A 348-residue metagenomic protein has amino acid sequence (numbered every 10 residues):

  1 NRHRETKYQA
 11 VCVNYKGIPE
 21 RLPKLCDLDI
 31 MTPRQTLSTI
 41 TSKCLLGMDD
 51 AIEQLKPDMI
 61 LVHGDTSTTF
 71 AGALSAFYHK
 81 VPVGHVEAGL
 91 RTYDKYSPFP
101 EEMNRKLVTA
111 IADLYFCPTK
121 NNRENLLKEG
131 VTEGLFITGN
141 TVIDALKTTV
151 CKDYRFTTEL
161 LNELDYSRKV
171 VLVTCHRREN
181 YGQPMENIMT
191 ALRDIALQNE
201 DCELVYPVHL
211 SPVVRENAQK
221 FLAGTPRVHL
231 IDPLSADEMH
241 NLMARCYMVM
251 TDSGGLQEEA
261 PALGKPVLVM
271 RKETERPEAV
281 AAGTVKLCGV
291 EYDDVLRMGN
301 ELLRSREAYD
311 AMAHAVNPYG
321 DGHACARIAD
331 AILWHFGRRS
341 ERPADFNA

Functional and structural regions predicted by a protein language model:
N1-Y206, S211-A348: Nucleotide-activated sugar donor-binding and catalytic core shared by glycosyltransferases and related lipid-linked
